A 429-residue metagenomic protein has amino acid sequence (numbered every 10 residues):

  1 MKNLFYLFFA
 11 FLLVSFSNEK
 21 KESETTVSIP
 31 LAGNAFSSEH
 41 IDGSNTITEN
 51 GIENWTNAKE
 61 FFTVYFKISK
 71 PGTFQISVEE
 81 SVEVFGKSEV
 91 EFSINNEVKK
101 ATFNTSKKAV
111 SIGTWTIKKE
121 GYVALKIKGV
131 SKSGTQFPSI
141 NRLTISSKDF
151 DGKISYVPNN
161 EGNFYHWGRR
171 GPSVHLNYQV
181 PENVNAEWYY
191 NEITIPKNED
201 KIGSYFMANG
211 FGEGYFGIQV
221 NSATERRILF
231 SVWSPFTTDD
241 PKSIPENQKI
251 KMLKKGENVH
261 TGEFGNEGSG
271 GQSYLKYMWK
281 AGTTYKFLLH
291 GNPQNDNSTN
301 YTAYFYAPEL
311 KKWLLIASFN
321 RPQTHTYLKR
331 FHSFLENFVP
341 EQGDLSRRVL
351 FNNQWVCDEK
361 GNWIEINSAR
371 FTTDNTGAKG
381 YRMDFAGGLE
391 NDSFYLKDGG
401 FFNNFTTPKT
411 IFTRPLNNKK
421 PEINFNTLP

Functional and structural regions predicted by a protein language model:
M1-S23: Bacterial Sec-dependent N-terminal signal peptides
K20-M278, K286-P429: Extracytoplasmic
G282: Carbohydrate-active enzymes and regulators
